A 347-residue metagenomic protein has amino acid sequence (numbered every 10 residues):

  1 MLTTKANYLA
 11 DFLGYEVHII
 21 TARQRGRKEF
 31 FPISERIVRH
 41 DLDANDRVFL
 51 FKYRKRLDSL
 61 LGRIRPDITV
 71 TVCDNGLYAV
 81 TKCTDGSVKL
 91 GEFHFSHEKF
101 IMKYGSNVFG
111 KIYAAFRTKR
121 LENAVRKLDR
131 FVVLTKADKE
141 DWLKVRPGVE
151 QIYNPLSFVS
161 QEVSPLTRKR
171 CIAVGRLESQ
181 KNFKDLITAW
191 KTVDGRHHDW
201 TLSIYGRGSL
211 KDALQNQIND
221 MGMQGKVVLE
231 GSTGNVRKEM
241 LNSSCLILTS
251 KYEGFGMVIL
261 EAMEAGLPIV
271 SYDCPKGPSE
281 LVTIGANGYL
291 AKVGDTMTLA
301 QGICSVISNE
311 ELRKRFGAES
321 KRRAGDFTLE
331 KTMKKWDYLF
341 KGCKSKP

Functional and structural regions predicted by a protein language model:
M1-T4, K169, A173-T192, H198 (+2 more regions): A conserved mid-protein helix/loop that constitutes part of the nucleotide-sugar donor-binding site
T3, Y8-V48: N-terminal strand-loop element at the rim of the active site of nucleotide-sugar-dependent glycosyltransferases
D58-S59, K111-F131: Membrane-proximal helix-turn-helix segments that form the acceptor-binding/catalytic region of lipid-linked
T71-L77, F93-H94: Short His-centered aromatic/hydrophobic patch
E122-S160: Donor nucleotide-sugar binding/catalytic pocket of nucleotide-sugar-dependent glycosyltransferases
S232, K251: Aromatic "clamp/platform" in nucleotide-sugar-dependent glycosyltransferases that forms part of the donor/acceptor
P268-Y272: Short hydrophobic beta-strand element within catalytic cores of glycosyltransferases and related nucleotide-activated
T283-G285, Y289-T296, C304-E311, G325: Conserved acidic donor-binding segment of nucleotide-sugar-dependent glycosyltransferases
